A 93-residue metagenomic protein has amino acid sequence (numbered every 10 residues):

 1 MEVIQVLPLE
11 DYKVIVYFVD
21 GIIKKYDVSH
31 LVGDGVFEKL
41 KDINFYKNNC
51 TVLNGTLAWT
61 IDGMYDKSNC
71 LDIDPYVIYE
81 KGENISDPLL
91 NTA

Functional and structural regions predicted by a protein language model:
M1-A93: Motif-centric detector for short Cys/His coordination patterns
